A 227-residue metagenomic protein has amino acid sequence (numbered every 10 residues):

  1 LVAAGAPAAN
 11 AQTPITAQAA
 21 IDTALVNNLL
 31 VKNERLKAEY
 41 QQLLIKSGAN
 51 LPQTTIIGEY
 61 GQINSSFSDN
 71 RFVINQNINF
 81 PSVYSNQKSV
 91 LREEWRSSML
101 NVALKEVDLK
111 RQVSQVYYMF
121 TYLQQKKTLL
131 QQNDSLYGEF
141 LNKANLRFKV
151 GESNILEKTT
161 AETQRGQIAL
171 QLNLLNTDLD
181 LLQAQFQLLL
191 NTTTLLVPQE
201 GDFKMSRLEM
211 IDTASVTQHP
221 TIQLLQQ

Functional and structural regions predicted by a protein language model:
V2-N10: C-terminal segment of classical bacterial N-terminal signal peptides
A9-T55, I78, N86, E152-L156 (+1 more regions): Bacterial Sec-pathway N-terminal export signals of envelope proteins
I15-A19, D69, E139: Generic alpha-helical secondary structure signal
L30-L36, A49, N79-L109, Q131 (+2 more regions): Sec/SRP-type N-terminal targeting helices
T54-K105, T221-Q227: Small/polar-residue-enriched beta-strand and adjacent coil segments characteristic of outer-membrane beta-barrel
D108-L224: Periplasmic alpha-helical coiled-coil/stalk elements that build and connect Gram-negative outer-membrane
